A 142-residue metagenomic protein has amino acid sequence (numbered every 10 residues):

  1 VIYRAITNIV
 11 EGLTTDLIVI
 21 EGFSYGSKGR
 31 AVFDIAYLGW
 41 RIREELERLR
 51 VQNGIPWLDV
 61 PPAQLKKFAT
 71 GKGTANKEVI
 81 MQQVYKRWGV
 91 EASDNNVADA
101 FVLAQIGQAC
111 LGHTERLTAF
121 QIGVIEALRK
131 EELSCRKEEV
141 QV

Functional and structural regions predicted by a protein language model:
V1-V142: Phosphate- and other anionic-substrate recognition elements at nucleic-acid/protein interfaces
